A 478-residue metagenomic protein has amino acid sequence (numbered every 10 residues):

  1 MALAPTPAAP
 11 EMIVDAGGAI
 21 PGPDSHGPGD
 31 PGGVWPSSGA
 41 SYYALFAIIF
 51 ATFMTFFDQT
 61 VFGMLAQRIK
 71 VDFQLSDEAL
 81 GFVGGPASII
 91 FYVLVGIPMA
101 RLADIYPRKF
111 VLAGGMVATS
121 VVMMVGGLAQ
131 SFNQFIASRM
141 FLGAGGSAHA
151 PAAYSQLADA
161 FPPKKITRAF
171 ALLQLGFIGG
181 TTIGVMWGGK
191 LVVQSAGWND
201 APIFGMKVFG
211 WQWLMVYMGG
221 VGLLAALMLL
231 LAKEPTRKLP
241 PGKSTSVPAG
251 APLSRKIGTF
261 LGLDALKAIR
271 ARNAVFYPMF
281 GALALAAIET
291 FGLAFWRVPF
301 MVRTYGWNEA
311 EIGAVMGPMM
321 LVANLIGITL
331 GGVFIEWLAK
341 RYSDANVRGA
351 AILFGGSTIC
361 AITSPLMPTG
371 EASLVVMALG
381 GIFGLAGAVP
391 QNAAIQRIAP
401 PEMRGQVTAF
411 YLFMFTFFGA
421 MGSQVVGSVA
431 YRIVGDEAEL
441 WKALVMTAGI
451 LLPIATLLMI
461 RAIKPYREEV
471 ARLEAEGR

Functional and structural regions predicted by a protein language model:
F62-G63, R272-T329, G384, A388 (+2 more regions): Extracytoplasmic gate region of multi-pass secondary transporters
L65-L94: Extracellular/periplasmic helix-loop-helix junction of adjacent transmembrane segments in MFS-like secondary
Q74, P107, L128-Q134, G145 (+2 more regions): Helix-breaking motifs and short loop linkers at transmembrane-helix boundaries and internal kinks in secondary membrane
G85-R101, P318-G331: Central cavity-lining transmembrane alpha-helices of secondary-active solute carriers, predominantly the Major
L94-N133: Conserved MFS/SLC helix-loop-helix module at the cytosolic interface between two early adjacent transmembrane helices
F110-M124, A345-I362: Structural signature of the two symmetry-related core transmembrane helices
S138-I178: Cytoplasmic helix-loop-helix junction between adjacent transmembrane helices in 12-TM secondary transporters
L173-T236: Helix-loop-helix hairpin linking two adjacent transmembrane segments in secondary transporters
